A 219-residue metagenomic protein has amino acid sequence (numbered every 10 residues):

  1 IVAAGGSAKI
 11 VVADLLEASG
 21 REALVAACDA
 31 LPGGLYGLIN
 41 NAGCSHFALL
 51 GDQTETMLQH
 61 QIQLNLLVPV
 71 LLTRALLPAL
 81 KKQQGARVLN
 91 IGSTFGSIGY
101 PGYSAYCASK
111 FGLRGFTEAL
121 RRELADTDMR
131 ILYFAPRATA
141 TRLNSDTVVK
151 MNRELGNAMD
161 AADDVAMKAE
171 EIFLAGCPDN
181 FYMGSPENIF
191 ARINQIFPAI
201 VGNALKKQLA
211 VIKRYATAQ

Functional and structural regions predicted by a protein language model:
I1-S19: Rossmann-fold cofactor-recognition segment
N41-H46: Conserved NAD(P)H cofactor-binding loop of Rossmann-fold oxidoreductase domains
L49-L50, T54-I62: Substrate-binding pocket helix/loop in short-chain dehydrogenase/reductase
G51, Y100-S104: Active-site loop immediately N-terminal to the catalytic Tyr-X3-Lys motif of short-chain dehydrogenase/reductase
T73, S109: Active-site helix of classical SDR
S93: Residue(s) in the substrate-gating loop at a strand-loop-helix junction that position the organic substrate next
R121-S185: SDR active-site lid
